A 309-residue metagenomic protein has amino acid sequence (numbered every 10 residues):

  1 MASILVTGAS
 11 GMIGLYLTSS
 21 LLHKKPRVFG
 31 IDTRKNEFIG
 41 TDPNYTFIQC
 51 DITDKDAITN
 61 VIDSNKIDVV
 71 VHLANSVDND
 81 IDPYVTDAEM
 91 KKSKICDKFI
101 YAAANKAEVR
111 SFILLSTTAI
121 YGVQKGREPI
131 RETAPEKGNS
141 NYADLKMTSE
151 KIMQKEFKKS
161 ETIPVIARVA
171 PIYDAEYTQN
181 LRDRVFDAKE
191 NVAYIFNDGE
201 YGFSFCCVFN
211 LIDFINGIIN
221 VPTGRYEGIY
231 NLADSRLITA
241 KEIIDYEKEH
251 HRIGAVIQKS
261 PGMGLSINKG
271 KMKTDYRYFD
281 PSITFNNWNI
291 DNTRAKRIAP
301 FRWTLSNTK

Functional and structural regions predicted by a protein language model:
I4-K24: N-terminal Rossmann NAD(P)H-binding glycine-rich loop of SDR-like oxidoreductase domains
I52-K94: NAD(P)H-binding glycine-rich loop region in Rossmannoid oxidoreductase-like domains and their noncatalytic homologs
K98-N141, V165: Conserved Rossmann-fold NAD(P)-dependent oxidoreductase catalytic core, especially the SDR/UDP-sugar
N139-V165: Active-site Tyr-X1-5-Lys
T148, Y177-D183, F196-I219, E227-G228: Substrate-positioning beta->alpha
V165-R182: Flexible, glycine-rich beta-alpha linker
G217-Y276: Mid/C-terminal beta-alpha module of Rossmann-like enzyme folds, strongest in SDR-family dehydrogenases/epimerases
I238, V256-I257, R277-K309: C-terminal amphipathic/interface module of NAD(P)-dependent oxidoreductases and related NAD-binding regulators
